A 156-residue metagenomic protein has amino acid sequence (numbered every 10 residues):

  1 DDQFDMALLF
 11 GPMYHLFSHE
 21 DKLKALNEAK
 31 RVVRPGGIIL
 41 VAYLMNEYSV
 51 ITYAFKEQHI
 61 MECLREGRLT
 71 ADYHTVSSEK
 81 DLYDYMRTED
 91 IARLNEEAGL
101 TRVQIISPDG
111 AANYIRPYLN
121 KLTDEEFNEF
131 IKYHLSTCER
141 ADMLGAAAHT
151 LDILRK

Functional and structural regions predicted by a protein language model:
D1-A7: A short acidic, Gly/Pro-enriched loop at the edge of an enzyme's catalytic core that lines a small-molecule cofactor
F10-M13, A42: Residues lining the SAM
H15-S18: A short His-aromatic
L23-I38: A short glycine-rich, Lys/Arg-flanked "PGG" loop and its adjoining helix->strand segment in the class I
I38-R68: Conserved class I S-adenosyl-L-methionine
M61-Y83: C-terminal alpha-helical "lid/dimerization" subdomain adjacent to the S-adenosyl-L-methionine
D81-G99, I105: Short alpha-helix
Q104-K156: A C-terminal cap/extension of S-adenosyl-L-methionine-dependent methyltransferases that defines the acceptor-substrate
